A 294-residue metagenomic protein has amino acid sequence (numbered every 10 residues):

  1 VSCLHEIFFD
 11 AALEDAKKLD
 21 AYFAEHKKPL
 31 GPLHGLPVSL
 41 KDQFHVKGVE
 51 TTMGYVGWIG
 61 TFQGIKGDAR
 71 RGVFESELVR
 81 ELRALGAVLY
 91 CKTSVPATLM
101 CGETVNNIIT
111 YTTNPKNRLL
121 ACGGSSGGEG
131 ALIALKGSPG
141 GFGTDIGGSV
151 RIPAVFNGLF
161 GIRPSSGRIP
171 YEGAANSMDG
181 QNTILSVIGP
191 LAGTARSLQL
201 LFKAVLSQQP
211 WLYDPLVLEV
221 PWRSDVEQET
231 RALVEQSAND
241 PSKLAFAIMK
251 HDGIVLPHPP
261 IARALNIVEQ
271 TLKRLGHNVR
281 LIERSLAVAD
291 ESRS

Functional and structural regions predicted by a protein language model:
V1-I146: Gly/Ser-rich catalytic/binding loops embedded in alpha/beta enzyme cores
S2-C3, P29, W211-E219, R274-L286: Flexible, glycine/charged-enriched surface loops at secondary-structure junctions
F9-A11, L286-S294: Acidic helix-start/capping segments at beta-turn-to-alpha-helix junctions
K17-D20, P257-S285: Acyltransferase
G86-A87, K136, G140, S166 (+2 more regions): A generic secondary-structure signal for well-formed alpha-helical elements
A97-L99, S149-V150, L256, A289: Generic structural signal for helix capping and beta-alpha/helix-loop junctions
R151-F156: Structural signature of FAD isoalloxazine-binding scaffolds in flavoprotein oxidoreductases
R163-I267: A short helix-breaking turn/cap at a secondary-structure junction
